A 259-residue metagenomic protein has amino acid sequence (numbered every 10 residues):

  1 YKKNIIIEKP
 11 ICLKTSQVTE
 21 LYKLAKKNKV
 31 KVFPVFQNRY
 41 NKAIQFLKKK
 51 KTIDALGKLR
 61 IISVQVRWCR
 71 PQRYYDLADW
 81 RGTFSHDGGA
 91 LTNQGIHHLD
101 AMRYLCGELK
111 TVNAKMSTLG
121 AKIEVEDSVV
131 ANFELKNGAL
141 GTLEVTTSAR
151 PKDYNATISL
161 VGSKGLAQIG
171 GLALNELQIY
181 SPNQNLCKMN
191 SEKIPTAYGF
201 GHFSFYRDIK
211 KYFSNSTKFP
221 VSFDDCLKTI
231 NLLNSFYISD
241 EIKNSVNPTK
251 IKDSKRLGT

Functional and structural regions predicted by a protein language model:
Y1-R39: Beta-strand-loop-alpha-helix segment that lines the small-molecule cofactor/substrate pocket of alpha/beta enzymes
K2, L77-S85, Q184-S191: Short glycine/proline- and charge-enriched loop/turn segments that cap or connect secondary-structure elements
Q17-T19, I53, K136, K210-T259: C-terminal helix-rich "cap/oligomerization" subdomain common to oxidoreductases
V18, A43-I44, H98-L99, H202-R207 (+1 more regions): A general structural signal for well-ordered alpha-helical segments in protein cores
N38-K122, K243: Predominantly a Rossmann-like dinucleotide-binding segment in NAD(P)-dependent oxidoreductases
L119-E126, K136-S204, S222: NAD(P)-dinucleotide binding in Rossmann-like oxidoreductases
